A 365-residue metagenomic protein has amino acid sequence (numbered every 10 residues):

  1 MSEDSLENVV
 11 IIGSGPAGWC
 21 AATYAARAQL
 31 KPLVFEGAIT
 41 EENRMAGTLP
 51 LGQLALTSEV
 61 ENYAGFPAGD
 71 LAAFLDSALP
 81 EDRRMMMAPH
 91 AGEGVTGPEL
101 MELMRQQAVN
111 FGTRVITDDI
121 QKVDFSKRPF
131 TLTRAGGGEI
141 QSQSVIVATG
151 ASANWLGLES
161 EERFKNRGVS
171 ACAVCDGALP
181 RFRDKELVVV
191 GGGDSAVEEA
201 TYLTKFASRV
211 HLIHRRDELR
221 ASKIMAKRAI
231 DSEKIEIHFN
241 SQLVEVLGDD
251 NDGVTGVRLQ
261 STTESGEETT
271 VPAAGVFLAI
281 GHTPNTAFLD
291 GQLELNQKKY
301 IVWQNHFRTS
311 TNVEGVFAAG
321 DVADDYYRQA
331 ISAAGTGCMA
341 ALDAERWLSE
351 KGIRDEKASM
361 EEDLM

Functional and structural regions predicted by a protein language model:
E3-A17, K185-V190: Beta1/beta-strand and adjacent pyrophosphate-binding region of the FAD-binding site in flavoprotein oxidoreductases
D4-L6, R27, L49, G157 (+3 more regions): FAD-site-proximal beta/loop scaffold in flavoenzymes
V9-I11, P16-F111, V197-K223: Beta1-alpha1 glycine-rich phosphate/pyrophosphate-binding loop at the start of Rossmann-like nucleotide-binding domains
S14, T149-G150, I280-G281: Glycine-rich, N-terminal phosphate-binding loop of Rossmann-like dinucleotide-binding domains
G15-A17, A151-A153, D194-S195, D324: Residue-level detector of alpha-helix initiation sites
T23, V197-T201, V313, A319-M365: A conserved FAD-binding loop/helix module that cradles the flavin
D76, E81-R83, E99-S126, T131-R134 (+3 more regions): A Rossmann-like FAD-binding core segment of flavoenzymes
V115-D118, V123-F125, F130-A135, Q143-S144 (+1 more regions): Glycine/small-residue-rich loop that forms an oxyanion/phosphate-binding "nest" at active or ligand-binding sites
